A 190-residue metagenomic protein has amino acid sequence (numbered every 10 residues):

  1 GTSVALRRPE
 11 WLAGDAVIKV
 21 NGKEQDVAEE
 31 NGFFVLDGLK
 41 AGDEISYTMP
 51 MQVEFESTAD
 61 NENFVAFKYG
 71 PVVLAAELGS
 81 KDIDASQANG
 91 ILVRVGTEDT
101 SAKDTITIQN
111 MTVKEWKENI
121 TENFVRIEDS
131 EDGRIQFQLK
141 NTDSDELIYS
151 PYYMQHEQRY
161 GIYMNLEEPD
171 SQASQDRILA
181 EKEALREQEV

Functional and structural regions predicted by a protein language model:
G1-E10: Surface-exposed beta-strand/loop patches in extracellular or lumenal glycoproteins
S3-V4, A16, E77: Short helix/loop capping segments that flank catalytic or ligand/cofactor-binding pockets
R7, V35-G38, T48: Generic structural detector for well-ordered beta-strands
P9-W11, E29, T48: A short, compositionally biased micro-patch
A13-D37, V53-D60: Solvent-exposed beta-strand/loop surfaces of large extracellular or lumenal domains
T48-V190: C-terminal beta-rich recognition modules with glycine/proline-rich loops and embedded aromatic residues
